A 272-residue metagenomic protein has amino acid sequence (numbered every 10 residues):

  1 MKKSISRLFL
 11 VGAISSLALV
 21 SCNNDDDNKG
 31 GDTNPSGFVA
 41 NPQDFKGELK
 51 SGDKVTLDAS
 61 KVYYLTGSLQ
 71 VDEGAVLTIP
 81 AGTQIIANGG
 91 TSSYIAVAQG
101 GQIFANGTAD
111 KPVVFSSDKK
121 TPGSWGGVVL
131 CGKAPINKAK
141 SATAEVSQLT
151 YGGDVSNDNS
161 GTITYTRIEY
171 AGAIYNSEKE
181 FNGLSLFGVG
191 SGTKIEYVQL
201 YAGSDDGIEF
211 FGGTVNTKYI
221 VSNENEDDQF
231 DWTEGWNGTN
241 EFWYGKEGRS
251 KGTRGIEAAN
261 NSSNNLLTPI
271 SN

Functional and structural regions predicted by a protein language model:
M1-F9: Bacterial N-terminal signal peptides that target proteins for export
A18-S21: C-terminal motif of bacterial Sec signal peptides marking the signal peptidase cleavage site
N23-N272: Beta-strand/loop edge motif enriched in small/polar residues
